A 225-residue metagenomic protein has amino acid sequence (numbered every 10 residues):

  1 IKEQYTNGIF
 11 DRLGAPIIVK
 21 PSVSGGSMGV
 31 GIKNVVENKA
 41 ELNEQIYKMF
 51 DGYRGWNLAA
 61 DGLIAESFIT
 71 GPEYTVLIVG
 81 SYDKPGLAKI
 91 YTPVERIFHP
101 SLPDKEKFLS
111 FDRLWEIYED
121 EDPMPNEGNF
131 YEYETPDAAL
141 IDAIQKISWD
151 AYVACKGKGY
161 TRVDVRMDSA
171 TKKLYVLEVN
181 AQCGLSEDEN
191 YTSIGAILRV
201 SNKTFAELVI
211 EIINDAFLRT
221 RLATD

Functional and structural regions predicted by a protein language model:
Q4-R12: Short amphipathic alpha-helix with an adjacent loop that forms part of the alpha/beta core around
P16-Y47, E73: Glycine-rich phosphate-binding loop of ATP-grasp-fold ATP-dependent ligases
I17-I18, G62-I64, Y160-R162: A short linear hydrophobic-aromatic micro-motif
S22, S67-F68, V165: Short, well-ordered beta-to-alpha junction loops that form the rim of enzyme active sites and present histidine/acidic
G25, I97-S101, S169, C183-L185: Feature marks short, surface-exposed loop/turn motifs that line or immediately flank catalytic pockets and channel
S27-G29, D120-Y133, S193: A short small-residue
K39-G128, A139, K146, K173-Y175: Phosphate-binding site of ATP-dependent enzymes
P85, N129, E134-D225: ATP-dependent carboxylate activation and anion-phosphoryl transfer catalytic cores that bind Mg-ATP to form
